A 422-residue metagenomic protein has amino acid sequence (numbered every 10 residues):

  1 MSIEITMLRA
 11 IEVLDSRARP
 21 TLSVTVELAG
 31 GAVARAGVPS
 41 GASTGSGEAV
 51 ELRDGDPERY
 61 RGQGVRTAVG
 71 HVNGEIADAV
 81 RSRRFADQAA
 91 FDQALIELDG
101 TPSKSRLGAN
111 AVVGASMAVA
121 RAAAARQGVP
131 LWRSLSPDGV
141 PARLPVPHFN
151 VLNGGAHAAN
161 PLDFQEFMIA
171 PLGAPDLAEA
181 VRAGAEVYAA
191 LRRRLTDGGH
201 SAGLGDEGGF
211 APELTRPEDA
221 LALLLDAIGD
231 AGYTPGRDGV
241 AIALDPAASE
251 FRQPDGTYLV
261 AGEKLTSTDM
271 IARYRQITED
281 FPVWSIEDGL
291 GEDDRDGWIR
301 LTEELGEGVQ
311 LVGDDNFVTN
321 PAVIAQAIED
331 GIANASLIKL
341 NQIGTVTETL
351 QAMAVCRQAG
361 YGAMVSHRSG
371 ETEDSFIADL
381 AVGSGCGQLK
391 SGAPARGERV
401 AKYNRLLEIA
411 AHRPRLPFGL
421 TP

Functional and structural regions predicted by a protein language model:
M1-T21: Short, Gly/Pro- and small/polar-rich lid/capping loops
E12, L22-A29, A36-S40, F149-P171 (+3 more regions): Short beta-strand elements
D15-R17, G100-V119, P147-N160, L204: Glycine/serine-rich anion-binding loops at beta->alpha junctions that coordinate negatively charged ligand groups
P39-A125, V129, V181, G209: Metal- or metallocofactor-binding catalytic centers and their adjacent structured scaffolds across diverse enzyme
A142-G205: Mobile "lid/hinge" segments at catalytic clefts and subdomain interfaces of large enzymes
E166-L177, S201-P217, A247-V260: Active-site-proximal beta-alpha loop/turn segments in soluble metabolic enzymes
E218-P422: Catalytic core of soluble alpha/beta enzymes
